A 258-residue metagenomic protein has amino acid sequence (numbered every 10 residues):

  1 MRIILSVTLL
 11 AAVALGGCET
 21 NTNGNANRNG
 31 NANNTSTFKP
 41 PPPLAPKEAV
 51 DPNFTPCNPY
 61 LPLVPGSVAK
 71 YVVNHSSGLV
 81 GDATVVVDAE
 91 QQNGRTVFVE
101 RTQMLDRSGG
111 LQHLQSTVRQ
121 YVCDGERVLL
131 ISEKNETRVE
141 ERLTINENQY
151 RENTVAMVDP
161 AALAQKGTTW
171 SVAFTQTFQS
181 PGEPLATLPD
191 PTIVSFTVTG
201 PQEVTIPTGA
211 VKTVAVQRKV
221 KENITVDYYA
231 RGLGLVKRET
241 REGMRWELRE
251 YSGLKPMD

Functional and structural regions predicted by a protein language model:
R2-T8: Sec-dependent signal peptide recognition, specifically the positively charged N-region followed immediately by
A14-G17: C-terminal motif of bacterial Sec signal peptides marking the signal peptidase cleavage site
E19-G24, R28-G30, N34-D124, S132-N135 (+1 more regions): Acidic, serine/threonine-rich low-complexity disordered tracts
R119-T177: Extracellular-facing segments of soluble proteins and assemblies that are Gly/Ser/Thr-biased and enriched in aromatics
